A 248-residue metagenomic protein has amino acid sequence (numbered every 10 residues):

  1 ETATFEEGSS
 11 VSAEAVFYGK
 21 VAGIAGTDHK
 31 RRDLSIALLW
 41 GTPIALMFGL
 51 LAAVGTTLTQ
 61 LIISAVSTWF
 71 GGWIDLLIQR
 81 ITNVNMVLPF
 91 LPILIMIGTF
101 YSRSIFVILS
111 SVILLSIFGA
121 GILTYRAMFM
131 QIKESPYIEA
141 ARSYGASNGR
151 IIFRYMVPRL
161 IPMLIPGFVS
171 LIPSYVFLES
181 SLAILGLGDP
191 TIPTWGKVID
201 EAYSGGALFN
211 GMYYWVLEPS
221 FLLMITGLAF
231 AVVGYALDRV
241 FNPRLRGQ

Functional and structural regions predicted by a protein language model:
E1-K30: Membrane-topology segments of multi-pass transport proteins
T27-Q248: Alpha-helical transmembrane segments of integral membrane proteins, especially multi-pass inner/plasma-membrane
